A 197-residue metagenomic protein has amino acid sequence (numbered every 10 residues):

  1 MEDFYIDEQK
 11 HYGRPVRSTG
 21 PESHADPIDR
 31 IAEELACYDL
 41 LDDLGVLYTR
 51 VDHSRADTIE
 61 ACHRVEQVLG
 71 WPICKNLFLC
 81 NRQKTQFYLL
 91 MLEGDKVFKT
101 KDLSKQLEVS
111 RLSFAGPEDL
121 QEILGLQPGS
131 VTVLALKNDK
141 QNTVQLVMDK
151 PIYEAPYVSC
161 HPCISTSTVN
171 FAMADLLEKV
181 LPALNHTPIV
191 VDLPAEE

Functional and structural regions predicted by a protein language model:
E2-E197: Extended, low-hydrophobicity, polar/charged segments
